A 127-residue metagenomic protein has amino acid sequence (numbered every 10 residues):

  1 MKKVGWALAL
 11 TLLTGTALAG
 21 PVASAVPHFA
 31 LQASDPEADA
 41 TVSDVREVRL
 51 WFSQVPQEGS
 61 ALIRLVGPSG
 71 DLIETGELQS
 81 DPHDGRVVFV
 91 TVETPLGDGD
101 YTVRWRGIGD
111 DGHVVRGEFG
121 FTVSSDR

Functional and structural regions predicted by a protein language model:
M1-V4: Positively charged n-region of N-terminal signal peptides that target proteins for export
A7-A17: Bacterial N-terminal signal peptides
G20-L31: Proline/serine/threonine-rich low-complexity linkers at boundaries of modular beta-sandwich domains
L31, A40, Q54, E58-V123: Acidic, low-complexity Ser/Thr/Gly/Pro-rich repeat segments typical of extracellular/periplasmic and surface-exposed
S34-D35: Short, solvent-exposed loop/edge segments of extracellular or virion-exposed proteins
D39-V45: Low-complexity, disordered linker/stalk regions enriched in Pro/Thr/Ser/Gly
E47-S53: Short edge beta-strand/loop segments characteristic of extracellular beta-sandwich folds
S125-R127: Short, solvent-exposed mixed-charge patches
